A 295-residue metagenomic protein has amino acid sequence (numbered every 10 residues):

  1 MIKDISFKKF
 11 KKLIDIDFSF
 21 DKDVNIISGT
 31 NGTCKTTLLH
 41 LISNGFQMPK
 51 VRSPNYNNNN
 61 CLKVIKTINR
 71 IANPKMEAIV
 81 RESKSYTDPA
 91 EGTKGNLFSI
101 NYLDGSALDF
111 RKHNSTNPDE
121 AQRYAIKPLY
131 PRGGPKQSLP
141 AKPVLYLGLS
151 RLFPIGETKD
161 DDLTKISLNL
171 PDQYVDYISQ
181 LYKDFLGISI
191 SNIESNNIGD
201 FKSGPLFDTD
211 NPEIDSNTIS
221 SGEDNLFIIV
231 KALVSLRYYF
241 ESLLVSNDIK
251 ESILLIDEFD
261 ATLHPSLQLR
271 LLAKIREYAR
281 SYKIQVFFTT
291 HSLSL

Functional and structural regions predicted by a protein language model:
M1-E157, K165-Y174: P-loop NTPase switch/coupling surface
I2-T33, H40-Q47, N217-L295: Switch/communication elements of ASCE P-loop NTPase nucleotide-binding domains
D4, P131-G133, P205, D215 (+1 more regions): Residue-level detector of functional hotspots within protein domains
A72-R81, D210-S216, I256-L267: Short, charged low-complexity intrinsically disordered segments located at boundaries of structured domains
E77, E82, E91, D119-E120 (+6 more regions): Glutamate identity and glutamate-enriched acidic tracts
L145-I249: Extended helical coiled-coil dimerization/tether regions that scaffold and oligomerize large DNA-maintenance assemblies
